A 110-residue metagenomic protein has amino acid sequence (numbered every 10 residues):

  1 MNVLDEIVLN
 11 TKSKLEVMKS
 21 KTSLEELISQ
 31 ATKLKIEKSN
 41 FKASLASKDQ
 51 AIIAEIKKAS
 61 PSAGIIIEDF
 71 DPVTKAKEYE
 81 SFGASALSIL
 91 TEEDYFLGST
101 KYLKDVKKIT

Functional and structural regions predicted by a protein language model:
M1-D49: N-terminal positively charged helical leader segments and presequences
I7, A54, Y79: Residue-level signature of catalytic and energy-coupling elements of molecular machines, predominantly ATP/GTP-dependent
I36-I53, L97-T110: Alpha-helix-loop-beta-strand connector modules within alpha/beta enzyme cores
I52-I56, L87-I89: Hydrophobic faces of well-ordered beta-strands that scaffold small-molecule active sites in alpha/beta enzyme cores
I56-D71: Active-site mouth loops of central-metabolism enzymes
K58-S60, T91-Y95: Active-site-proximal loop/turn and secondary-structure-junction residues that shape catalytic pockets, frequently
E68-L90, I109: Alpha/beta enzyme core
